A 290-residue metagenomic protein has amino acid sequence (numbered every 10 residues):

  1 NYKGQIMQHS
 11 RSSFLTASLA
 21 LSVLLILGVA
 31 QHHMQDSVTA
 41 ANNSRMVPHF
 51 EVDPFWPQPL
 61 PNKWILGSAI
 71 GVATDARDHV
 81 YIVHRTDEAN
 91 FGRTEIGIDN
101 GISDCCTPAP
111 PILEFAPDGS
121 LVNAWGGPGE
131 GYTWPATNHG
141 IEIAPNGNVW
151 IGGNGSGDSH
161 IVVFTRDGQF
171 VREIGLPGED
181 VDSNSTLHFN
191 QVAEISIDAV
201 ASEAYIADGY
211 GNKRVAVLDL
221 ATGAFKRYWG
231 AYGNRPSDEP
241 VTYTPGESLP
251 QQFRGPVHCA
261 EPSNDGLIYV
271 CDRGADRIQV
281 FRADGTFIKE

Functional and structural regions predicted by a protein language model:
A17-G28: Hydrophobic membrane-insertion alpha-helices, especially the h-region of bacterial N-terminal signal peptides
Q31-P54, P236: Blade/loop signatures of beta-propeller domains
E51-P57, C106-T107, N123-G127, V171-G178 (+2 more regions): Beta-propeller fold detector
P54-G101: Beta-strand-rich domains and repeat architectures in extracellular enzymes and scaffolds, especially beta-propellers
I65-A76, P108-P110, E130-N148, E179-S202 (+1 more regions): Beta-rich, blade/repeat-based domains predominating in secreted/periplasmic proteins but also intracellular
I82-A109, G152-S159, A207, N212: Short, conserved, GDST-rich strand-edge loop motifs in beta-rich repeat architectures
A109-L113, S159-V162, K213-V217, R277-Q279: A short loop-to-beta-strand structural motif that recurs across blades of beta-propeller domains
F115-S120, T165-Q169, D219-T222, R282-T286: Short loop/turn segments that connect beta-strands within beta-propeller blades
